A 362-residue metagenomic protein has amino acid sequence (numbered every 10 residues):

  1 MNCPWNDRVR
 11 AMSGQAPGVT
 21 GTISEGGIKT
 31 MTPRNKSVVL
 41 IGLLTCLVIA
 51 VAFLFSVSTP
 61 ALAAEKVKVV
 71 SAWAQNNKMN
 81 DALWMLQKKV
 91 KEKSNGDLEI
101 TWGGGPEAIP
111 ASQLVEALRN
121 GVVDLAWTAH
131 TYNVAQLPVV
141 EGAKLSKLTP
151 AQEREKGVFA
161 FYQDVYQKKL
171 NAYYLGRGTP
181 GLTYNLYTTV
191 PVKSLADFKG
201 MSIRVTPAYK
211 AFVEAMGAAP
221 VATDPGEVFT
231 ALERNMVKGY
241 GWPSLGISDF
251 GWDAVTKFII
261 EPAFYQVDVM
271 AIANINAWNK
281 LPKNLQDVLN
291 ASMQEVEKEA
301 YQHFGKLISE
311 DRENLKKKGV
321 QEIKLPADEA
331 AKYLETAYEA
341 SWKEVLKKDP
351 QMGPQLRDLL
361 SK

Functional and structural regions predicted by a protein language model:
M1-L40: N-terminal secretory signal peptides that target proteins for export/translocation
C3, D7-R8, K36, L43 (+3 more regions): Short linear motifs in intrinsically disordered/low-complexity regions
R10, I49-A50, P60-A61: N-terminal processing/targeting junctions
V19-G21, K29-M31, L44, S58 (+2 more regions): Intrinsically disordered/low-complexity terminal segments and short unstructured peptides
G26-G27, L62-L148, Q152, V158 (+1 more regions): N-terminal secretory/targeting leader peptides
G42-S56: Bacterial N-terminal signal peptides
F55-A63: Sec/Tat signal peptide C-region and signal peptidase I cleavage site
